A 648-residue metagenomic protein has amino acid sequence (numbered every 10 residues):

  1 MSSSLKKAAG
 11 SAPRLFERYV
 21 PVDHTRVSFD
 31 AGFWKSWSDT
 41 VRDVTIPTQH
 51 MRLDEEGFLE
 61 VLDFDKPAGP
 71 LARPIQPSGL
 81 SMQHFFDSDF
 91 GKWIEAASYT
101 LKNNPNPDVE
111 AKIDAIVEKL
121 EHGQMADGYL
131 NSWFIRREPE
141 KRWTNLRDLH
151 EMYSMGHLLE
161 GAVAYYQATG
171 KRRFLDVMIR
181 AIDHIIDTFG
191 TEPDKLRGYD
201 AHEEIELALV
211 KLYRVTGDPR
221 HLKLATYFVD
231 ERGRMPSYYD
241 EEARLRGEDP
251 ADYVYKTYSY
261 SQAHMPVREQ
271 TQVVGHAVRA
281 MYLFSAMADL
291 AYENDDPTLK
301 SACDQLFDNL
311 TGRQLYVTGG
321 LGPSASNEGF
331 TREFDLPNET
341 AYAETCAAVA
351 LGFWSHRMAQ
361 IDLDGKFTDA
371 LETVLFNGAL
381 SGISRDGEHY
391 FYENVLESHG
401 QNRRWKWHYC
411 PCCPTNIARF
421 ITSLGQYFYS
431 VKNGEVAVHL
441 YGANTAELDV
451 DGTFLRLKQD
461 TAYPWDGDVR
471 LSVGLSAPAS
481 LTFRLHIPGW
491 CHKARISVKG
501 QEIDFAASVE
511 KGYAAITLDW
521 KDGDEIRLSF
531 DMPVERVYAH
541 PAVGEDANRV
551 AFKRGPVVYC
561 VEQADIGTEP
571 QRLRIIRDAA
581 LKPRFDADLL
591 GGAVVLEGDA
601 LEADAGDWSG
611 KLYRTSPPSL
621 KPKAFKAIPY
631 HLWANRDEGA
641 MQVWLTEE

Functional and structural regions predicted by a protein language model:
S2-D89, D114-F134: Low-complexity, Ser/Thr/Pro/Gly-enriched N-terminal "stalk/linker" regions
S2-L5, A225, C303, G365-N377 (+4 more regions): C-terminal beta-rich recognition modules with glycine/proline-rich loops and embedded aromatic residues
L5-K6, L15, Y19, L71-F90 (+8 more regions): Solvent-exposed loop and edge beta-strand segments that line ligand/cofactor-binding and catalytic clefts
W34, I94-P107, G156-K171, I205-G217 (+6 more regions): Well-ordered alpha-helical scaffold segments within catalytic/enzyme domains
D63-Q83, T100-E203, L207-H264: Extended ligand-binding groove/face enriched in aromatic
D289-R313, L336-D386: Catalytic-core region of carbohydrate-active enzymes that cleave or remodel glycosidic bonds
P478-K499: Beta-strand-rich binding/interaction modules
E502-V509: Short beta-strand segments within Ig-like beta-sandwich modules, predominantly Fibronectin type-III
